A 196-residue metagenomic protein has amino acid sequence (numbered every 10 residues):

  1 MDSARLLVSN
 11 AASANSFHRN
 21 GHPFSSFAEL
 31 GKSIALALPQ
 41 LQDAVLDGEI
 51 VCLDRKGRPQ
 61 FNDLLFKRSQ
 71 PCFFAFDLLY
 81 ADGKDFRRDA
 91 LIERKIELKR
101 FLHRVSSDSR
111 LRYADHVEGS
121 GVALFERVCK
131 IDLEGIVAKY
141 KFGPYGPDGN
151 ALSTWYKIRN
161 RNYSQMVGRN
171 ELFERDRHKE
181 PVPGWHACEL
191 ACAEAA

Functional and structural regions predicted by a protein language model:
M1-A196: Catalytic cores of nucleic-acid ligases and guanylyltransferases
